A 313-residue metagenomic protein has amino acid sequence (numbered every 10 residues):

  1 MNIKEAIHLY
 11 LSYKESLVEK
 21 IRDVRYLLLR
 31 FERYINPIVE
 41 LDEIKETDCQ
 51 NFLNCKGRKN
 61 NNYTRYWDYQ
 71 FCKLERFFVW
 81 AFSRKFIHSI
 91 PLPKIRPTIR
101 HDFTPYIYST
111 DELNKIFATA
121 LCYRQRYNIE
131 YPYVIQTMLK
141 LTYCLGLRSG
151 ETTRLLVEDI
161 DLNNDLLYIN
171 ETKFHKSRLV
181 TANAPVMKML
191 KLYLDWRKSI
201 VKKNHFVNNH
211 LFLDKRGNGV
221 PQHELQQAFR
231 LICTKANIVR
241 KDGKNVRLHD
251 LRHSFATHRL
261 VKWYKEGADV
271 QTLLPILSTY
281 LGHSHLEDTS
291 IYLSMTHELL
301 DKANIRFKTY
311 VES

Functional and structural regions predicted by a protein language model:
M1-S313: Conserved catalytic core of the tyrosine transesterase superfamily
